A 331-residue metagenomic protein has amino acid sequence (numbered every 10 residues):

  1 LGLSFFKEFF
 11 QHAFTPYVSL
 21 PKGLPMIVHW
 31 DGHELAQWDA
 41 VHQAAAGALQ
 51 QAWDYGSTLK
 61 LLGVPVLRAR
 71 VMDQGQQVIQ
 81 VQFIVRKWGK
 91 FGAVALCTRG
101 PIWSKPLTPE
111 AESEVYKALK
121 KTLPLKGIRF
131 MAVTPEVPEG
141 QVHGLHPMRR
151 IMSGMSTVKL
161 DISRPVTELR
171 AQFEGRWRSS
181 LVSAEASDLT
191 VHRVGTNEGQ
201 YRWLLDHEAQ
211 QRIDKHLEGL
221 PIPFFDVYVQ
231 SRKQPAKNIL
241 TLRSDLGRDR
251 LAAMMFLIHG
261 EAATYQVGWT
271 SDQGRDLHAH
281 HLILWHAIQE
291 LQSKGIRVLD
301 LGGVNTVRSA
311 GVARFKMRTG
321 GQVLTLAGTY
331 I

Functional and structural regions predicted by a protein language model:
G2-E8: Extreme N-terminal basic, low-complexity initiation segments that serve as generic localization/processing leaders
S4, A13-L20: Intrinsic disorder/low-complexity segments
F10-P16, P109-T190: Acyl-donor-binding surface of acyltransferase catalytic domains
H29-L35, T58, V66-L67, K87 (+3 more regions): Active-site/acyl-donor-binding loops of N-acyltransferases
W30-Q74, Q82-K90, R149-I151, L169-G274: A conserved beta-strand-loop-helix scaffold within acyl/acetyltransferase catalytic domains
Q80, R129-P135, H192-V194, R243 (+1 more regions): A structural signal for short, well-ordered beta-strand segments and their strand-loop junctions that often border
T98-T108, S163-P165, G268-L277, N305: A short, internal acetyl-CoA/4′-phosphopantetheine-binding micro-motif in the GNAT/acyltransferase core
Y116-K121, Y228-Q230, Q234-I331: Aromatic (often tryptophan-rich) hydrophobic motifs at membrane interfaces
